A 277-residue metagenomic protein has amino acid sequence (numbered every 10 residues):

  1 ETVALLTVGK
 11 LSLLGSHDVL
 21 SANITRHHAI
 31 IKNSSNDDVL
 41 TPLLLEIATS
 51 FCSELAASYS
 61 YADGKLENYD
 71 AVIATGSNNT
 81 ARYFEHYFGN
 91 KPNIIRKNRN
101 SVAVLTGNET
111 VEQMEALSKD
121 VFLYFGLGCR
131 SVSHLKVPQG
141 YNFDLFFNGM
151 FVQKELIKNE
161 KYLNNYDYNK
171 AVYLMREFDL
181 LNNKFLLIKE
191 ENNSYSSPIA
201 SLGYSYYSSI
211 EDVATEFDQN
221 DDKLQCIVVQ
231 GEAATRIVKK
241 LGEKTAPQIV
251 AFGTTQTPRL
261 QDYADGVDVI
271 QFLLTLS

Functional and structural regions predicted by a protein language model:
E1-F51: Conserved small-residue-rich beta-alpha loop and adjacent elements that most often cradle the phosphate/pyrophosphate
E1-T7, A62-N68, N78, L186-Y204: Donor nucleotide-activated moiety binding/catalytic core segment of transferases that use nucleotide-activated donors
T2, F51-L135, Q139-Y141, Q256-S277: Conserved NAD(P)+-binding/catalytic subdomain of aldehyde/semialdehyde dehydrogenases
T2-L6, I30-K32, D70-I73, Q225-V229: Short hydrophobic beta-strand segments
G15-S16, T41, A81-H86, V238-K239: Short glycine-/acidic-enriched loop or helix-start segments at secondary-structure transitions that form or flank
T25, F88-G89, K244-T245: Short, structured coil segments at secondary-structure junctions
T25-I30, G64-Y69, Q219-L224: Short, surface-exposed connector motifs at secondary-structure boundaries
G126-V132, K136-S277: NAD(P)-dependent aldehyde/semialdehyde dehydrogenase
